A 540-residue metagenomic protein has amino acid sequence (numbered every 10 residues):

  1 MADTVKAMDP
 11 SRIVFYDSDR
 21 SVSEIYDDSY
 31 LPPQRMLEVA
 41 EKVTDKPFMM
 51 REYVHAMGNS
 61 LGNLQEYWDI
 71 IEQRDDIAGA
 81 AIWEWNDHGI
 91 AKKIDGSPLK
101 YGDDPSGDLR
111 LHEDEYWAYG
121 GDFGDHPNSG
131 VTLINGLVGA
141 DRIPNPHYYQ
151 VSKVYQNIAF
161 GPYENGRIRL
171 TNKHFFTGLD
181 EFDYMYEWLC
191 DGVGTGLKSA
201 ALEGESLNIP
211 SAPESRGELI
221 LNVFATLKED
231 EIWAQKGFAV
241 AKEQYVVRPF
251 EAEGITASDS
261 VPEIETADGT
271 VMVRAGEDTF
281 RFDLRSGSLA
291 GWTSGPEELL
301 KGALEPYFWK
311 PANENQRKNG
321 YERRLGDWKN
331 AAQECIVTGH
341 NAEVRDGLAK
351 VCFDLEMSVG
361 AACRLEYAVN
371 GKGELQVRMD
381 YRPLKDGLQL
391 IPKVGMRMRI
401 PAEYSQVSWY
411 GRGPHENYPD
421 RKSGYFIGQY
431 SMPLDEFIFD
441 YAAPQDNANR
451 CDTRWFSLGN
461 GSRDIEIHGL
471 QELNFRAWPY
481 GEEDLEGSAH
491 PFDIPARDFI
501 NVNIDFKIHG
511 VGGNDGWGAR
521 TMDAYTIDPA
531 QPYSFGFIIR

Functional and structural regions predicted by a protein language model:
M1-L137: Substrate-binding/catalytic cleft of secreted carbohydrate-active enzymes, primarily glycoside hydrolases
V5, E52, A80, V151 (+5 more regions): Conserved, mostly hydrophobic/aromatic
P144-F182, I255-A275, M379: Surface beta-strand/loop "capping" patches
R167-A200, N208-P210, G217-L227: Beta-strand-rich binding/interaction modules
T177-Y184, Q235, G387-G395: Short, hydrophobic/aromatic beta-strand segments
C190, S211-G217, E231, Y245-R540: Beta-strand/loop-rich accessory regions of lumenal/periplasmic or secreted enzymes, predominantly carbohydrate-active
G196, F238-E243: Extracellular and select intracellular beta-sandwich modules with Ser/Thr-enriched, small-residue motifs on
A200-E205, T526-P529: Short proline/glycine- and polar residue-rich coil/turn motifs
